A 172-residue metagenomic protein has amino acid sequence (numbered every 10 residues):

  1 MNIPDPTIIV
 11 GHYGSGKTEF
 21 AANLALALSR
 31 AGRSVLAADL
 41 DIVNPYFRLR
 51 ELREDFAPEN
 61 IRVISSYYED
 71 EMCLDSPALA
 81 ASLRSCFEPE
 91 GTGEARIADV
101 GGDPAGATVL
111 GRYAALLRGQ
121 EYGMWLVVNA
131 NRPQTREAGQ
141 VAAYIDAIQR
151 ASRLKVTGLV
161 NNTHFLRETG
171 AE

Functional and structural regions predicted by a protein language model:
M1-P4: Phosphate-binding P-loop
I9: Hydrophobic anchor at the beta1->P-loop junction of P-loop NTPases
G14: Walker A (P-loop) phosphate-binding loop of P-loop NTPases
K17: Conserved lysine of the Walker
F20, L24: Hydrophobic positions on the alpha1 helix immediately C-terminal to the Walker A/P-loop
A27-D75, S82: N-terminal phosphate/diphosphate-binding loop that engages ATP/GTP or pyrophosphate donors across diverse enzyme folds
S66-E71, G91-V109: Switch II (G3) loop of P-loop NTPases
P104-E172: Conserved catalytic-core segment of NTP-binding enzymes
